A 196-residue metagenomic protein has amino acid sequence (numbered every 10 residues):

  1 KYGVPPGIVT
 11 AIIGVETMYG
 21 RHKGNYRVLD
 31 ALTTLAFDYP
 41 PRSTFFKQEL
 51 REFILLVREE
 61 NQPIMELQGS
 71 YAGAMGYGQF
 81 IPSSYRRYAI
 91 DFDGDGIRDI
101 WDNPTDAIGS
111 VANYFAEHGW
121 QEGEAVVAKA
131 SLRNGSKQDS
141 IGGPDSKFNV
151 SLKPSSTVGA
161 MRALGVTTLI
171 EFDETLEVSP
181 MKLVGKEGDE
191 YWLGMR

Functional and structural regions predicted by a protein language model:
K1-K47, E52-Q68, G73, S83-R196: Cell-wall glycan-active module
Q79: Functionally critical loop-and-helix segments that line ligand-binding/catalytic clefts of soluble enzyme domains
